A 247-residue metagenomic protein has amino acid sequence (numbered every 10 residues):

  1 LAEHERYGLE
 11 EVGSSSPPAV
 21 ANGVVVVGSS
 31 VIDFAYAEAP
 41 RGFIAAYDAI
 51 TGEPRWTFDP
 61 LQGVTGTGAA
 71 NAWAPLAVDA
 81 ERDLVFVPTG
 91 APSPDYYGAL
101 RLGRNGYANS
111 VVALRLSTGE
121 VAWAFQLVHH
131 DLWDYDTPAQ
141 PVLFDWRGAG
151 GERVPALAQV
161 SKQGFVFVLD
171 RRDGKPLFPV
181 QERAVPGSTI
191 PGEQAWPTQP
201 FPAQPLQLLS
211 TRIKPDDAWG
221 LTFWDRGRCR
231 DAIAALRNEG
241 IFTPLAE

Functional and structural regions predicted by a protein language model:
L1-E247: Beta-sheet-rich non-transmembrane sensory/scaffold domains
